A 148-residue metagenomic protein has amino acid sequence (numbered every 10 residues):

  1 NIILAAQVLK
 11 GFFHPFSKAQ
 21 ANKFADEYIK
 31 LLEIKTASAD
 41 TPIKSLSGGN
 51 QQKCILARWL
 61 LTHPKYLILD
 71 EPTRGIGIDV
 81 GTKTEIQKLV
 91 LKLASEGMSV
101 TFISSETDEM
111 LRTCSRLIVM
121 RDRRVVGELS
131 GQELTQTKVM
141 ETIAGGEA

Functional and structural regions predicted by a protein language model:
N1-A148: Glycine-rich phosphate-binding loops of nucleotide-dependent enzymes
